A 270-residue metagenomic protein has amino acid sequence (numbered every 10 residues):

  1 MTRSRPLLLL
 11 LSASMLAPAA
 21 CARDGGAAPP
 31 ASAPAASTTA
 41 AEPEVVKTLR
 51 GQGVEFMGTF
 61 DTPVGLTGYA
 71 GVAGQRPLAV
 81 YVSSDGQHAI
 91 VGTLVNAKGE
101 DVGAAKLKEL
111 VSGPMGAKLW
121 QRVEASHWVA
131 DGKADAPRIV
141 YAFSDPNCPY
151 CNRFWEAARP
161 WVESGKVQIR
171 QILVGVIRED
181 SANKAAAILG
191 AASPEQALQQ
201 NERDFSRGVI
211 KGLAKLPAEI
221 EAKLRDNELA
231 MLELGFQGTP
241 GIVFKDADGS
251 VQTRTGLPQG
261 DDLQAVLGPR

Functional and structural regions predicted by a protein language model:
M1-L8: Bacterial N-terminal signal peptides that target proteins for export
L9-M15: Hydrophobic helical h-region of N-terminal Sec-dependent signal peptides in bacterial secretory/periplasmic proteins
P18-A20: C-terminal motif of bacterial Sec signal peptides marking the signal peptidase cleavage site
A22-S37, E42-R50, V54-T67, A73-I90 (+1 more regions): C-terminal cap of thioredoxin/glutaredoxin-like
G86-M115: A short, surface-exposed interaction/processing loop segment used at functional sites
S112-L119, V162: C-terminal low-complexity, charged extensions that often adopt amphipathic alpha-helices
W120-R138: A short beta-strand-turn-helix
A136-P146, N152-L216, L232, F236-Q237 (+2 more regions): Structural alpha/beta surface segment adjacent to cysteine/selenocysteine redox centers across thiol/disulfide enzymes
